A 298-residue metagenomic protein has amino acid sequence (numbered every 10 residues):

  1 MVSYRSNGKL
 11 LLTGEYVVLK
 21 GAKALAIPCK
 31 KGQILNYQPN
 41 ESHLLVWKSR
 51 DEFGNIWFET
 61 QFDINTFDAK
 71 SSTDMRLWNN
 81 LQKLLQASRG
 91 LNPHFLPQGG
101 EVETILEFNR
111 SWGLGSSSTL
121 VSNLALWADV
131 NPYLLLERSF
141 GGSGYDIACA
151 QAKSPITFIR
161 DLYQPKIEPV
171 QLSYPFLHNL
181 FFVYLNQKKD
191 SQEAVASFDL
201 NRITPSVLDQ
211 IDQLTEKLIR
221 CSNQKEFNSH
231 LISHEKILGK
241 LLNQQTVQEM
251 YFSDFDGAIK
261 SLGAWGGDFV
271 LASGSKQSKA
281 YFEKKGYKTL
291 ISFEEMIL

Functional and structural regions predicted by a protein language model:
V2-N7, V18, I27, I34-L96 (+3 more regions): C-terminal nucleotide
E15: Acidic, carboxylate-rich catalytic segments that either coordinate divalent cations
C29, L114-S116, A152: Short glycine/proline-enriched turns and hinge-like loops at secondary-structure junctions
K31-Q33, R110: Short acidic/polar mixed-charge low-complexity motifs
V102-W112: Short acidic, glycine/Ser/Thr-rich loop/turn "cap" segments at secondary-structure junctions
S111-Y133: DPxDG-like acidic metal-binding loop motif
